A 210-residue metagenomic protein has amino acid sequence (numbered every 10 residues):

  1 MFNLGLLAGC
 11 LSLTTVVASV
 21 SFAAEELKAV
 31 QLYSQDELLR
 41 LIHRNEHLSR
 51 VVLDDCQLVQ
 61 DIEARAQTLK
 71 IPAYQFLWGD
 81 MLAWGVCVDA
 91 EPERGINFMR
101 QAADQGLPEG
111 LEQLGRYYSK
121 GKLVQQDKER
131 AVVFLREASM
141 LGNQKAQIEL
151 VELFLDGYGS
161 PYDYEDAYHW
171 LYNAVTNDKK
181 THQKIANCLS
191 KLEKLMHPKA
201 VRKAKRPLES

Functional and structural regions predicted by a protein language model:
G5-V16: Bacterial N-terminal signal peptides
C10-L11, S21-F22, G159: Cleavable N-terminal signal peptides
A18-L69: N-terminal leader/linker segments that initiate helical-solenoid repeat arrays
R44, L77-W84, E112-K120, E149-D156 (+2 more regions): Hydrophobic face of amphipathic alpha-helices that form TPR/SEL1-like repeat modules and related alpha-solenoid
V52-Q60, D89-F98, Q125-F134, P161-H169: Structural signature of tandem alpha-helical TPR/SEL1-like repeats, specifically the intra-repeat loop/turn
A64-R65, Q101-A102, E137-A138, A174: Canonical positions in the second alpha-helix
Q67-Q75, W84-V86, E91, D104-P108 (+6 more regions): Short helix-capping/linker turns of helical repeat alpha-solenoids
T181-S210: Terminal, low-structured helical/coil segments at or just beyond the last alpha-helical repeat
